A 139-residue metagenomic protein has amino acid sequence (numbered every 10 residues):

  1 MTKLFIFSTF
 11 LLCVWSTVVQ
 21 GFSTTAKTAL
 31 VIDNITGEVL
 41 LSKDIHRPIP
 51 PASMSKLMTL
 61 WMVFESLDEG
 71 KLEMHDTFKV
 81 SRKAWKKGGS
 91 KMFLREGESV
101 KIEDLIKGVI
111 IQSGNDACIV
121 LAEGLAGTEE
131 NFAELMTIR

Functional and structural regions predicted by a protein language model:
M1-T2, E73: Serine/threonine-rich low-complexity intrinsically disordered regions
T2-F10: Sec-dependent signal peptide recognition, specifically the positively charged N-region followed immediately by
V14-V18: N-terminal signal peptide c-region/cleavage motif recognized by signal peptidases
V19-R139: Active-site-adjacent loops and short helices of periplasmic peptidoglycan-processing enzymes
